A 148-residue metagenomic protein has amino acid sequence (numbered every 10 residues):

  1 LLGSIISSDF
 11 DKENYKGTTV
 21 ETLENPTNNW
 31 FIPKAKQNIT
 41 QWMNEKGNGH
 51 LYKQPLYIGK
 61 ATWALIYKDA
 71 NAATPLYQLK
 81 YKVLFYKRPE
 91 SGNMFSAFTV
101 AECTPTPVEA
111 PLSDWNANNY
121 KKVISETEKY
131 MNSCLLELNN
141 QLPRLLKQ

Functional and structural regions predicted by a protein language model:
L1-A61: N-terminal segment of the mature soluble domain
L1-G3, N44-G47, K87-E102: Phosphate-binding glycine-rich loops and adjacent basic patches that engage nucleotide phosphates, nucleic-acid
Y15-E21, E90-L142: Short secondary-structure boundary motifs at beta->alpha junctions and helix caps
E24-I32, K36, L76, Y120 (+1 more regions): Solvent-exposed, acidic/flexible segments
G47, N71-A73, E109-W115: Surface-exposed beta-strand edges and their flanking turn/coil or helix-capping segments
N48-F95: Surface-exposed short loop/turn segments
L145-Q148: Terminal "cap-and-tail" regions of soluble proteins that handle hydrophobic small molecules
